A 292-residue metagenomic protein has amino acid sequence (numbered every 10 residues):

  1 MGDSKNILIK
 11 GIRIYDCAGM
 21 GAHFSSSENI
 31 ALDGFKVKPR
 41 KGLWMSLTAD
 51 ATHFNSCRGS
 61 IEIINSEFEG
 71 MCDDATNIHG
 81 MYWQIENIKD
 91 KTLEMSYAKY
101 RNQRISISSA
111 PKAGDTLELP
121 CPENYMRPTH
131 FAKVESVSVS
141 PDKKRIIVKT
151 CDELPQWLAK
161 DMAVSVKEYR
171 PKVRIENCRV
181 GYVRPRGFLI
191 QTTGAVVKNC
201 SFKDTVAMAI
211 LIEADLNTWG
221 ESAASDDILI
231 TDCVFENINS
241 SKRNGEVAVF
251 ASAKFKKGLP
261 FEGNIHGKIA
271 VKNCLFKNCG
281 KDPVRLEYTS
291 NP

Functional and structural regions predicted by a protein language model:
M1-L8, E28-F35, H53-I64, Q103-R104 (+6 more regions): Surface-exposed loop/turn motifs in large extracellular/passenger domains
G2-N6, K10-G11, Y15-M20, E28-N29 (+2 more regions): Conserved, compact domain cores that house catalytic/ligand-binding motifs in diverse enzymes and effector modules
A18-F24, R40-D50, G59, C72-I78 (+4 more regions): Short glycine/acidic-rich loop motifs that flank beta-strands on beta-rich extracellular proteins
E67-I85: Catalytic cores of secreted or luminal carbohydrate-active enzymes
L93-I107: Short alpha-helix capping/helix-loop boundary micro-motifs
I105-D142: Ser/Thr/Gly-rich low-complexity blocks that favor extended beta-strand/coil architectures
P128-N177, G181-Y182, L189: Small/polar beta-strand repeat architecture
